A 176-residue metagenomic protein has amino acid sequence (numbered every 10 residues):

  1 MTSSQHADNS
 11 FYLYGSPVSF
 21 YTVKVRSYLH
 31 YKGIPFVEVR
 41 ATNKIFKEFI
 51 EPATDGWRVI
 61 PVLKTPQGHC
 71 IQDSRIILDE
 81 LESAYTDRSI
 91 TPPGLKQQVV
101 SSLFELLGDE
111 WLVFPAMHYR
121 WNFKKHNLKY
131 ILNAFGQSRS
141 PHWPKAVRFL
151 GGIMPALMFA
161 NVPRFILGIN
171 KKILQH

Functional and structural regions predicted by a protein language model:
T2-P144: GST-like domain detector, emphasizing the conserved glutathione-binding G-site in the N-terminal thioredoxin-like
K145-R164, G168: A conserved mid-domain beta-alpha-beta active-site/ligand-binding segment of alpha/beta enzyme cores
I166-H176: Loop-centered beta-sheet repeat module
